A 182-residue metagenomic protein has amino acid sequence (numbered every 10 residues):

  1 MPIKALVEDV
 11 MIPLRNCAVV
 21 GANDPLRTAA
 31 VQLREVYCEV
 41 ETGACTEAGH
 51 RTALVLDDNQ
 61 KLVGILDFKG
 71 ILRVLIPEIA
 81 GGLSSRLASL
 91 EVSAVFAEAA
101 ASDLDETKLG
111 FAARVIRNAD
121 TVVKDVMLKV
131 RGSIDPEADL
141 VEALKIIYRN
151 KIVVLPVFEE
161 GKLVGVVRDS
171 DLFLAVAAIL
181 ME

Functional and structural regions predicted by a protein language model:
M1-E182: Tandem CBS (Cystathionine beta-synthase) repeat/Bateman regulatory domains
